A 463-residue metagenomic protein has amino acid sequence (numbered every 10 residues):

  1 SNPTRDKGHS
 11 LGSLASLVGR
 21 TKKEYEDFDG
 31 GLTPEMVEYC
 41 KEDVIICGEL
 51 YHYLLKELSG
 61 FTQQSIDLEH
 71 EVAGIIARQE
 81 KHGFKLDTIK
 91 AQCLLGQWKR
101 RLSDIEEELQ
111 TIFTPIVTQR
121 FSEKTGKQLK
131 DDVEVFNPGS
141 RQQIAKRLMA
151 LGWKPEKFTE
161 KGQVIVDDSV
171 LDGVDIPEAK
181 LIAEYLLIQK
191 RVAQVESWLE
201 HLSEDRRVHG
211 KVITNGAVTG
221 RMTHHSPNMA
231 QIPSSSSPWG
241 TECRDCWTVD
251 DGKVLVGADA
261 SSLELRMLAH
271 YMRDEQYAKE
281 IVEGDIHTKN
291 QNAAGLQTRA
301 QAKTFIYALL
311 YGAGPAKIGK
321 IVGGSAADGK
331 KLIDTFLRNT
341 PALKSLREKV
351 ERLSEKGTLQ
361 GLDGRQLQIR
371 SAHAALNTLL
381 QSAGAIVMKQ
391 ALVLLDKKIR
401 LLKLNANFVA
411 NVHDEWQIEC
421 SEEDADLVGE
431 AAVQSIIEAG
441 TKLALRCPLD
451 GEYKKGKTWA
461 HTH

Functional and structural regions predicted by a protein language model:
S1-P3, E283-K289: Conserved beta-strand -> loop -> alpha-helix junction used to position metal-binding or nucleic-acid-contacting
D6, S16-Y25, G31-E242, T248 (+8 more regions): Conserved "right-hand" nucleotidyltransferase catalytic core of DNA-directed polymerases
K81, D131, H209, T214-A217 (+3 more regions): Conserved catalytic core of nucleic-acid polymerases
S103, W153-T159, M272-G284: Cytochrome P450 catalytic domain signature, combining two hallmark sequence patches
A145-K146, T219-H224, A230-P233, L263-R266 (+7 more regions): Flexible loop/turn segments at secondary-structure boundaries
G173, V195-S203, A230-S235, R244 (+3 more regions): Short, contiguous acidic/charged loop-to-helix segments that flank catalytic cores in large enzymes
V428-I436: Short amphipathic alpha-helices in soluble, non-transmembrane regions that often serve as interface/regulatory elements
E438-D450: Flexible helix-coil linker/hinge segments at domain or subdomain boundaries
